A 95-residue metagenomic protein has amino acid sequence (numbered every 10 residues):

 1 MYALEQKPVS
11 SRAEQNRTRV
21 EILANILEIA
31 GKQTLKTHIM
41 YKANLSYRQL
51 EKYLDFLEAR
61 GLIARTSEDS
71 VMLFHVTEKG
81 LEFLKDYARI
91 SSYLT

Functional and structural regions predicted by a protein language model:
M1-A24: Short alpha-helical segments that sit at the start of domains
E21-E28, E82: Pre-recognition alpha-helix immediately N-terminal to the DNA-recognition helix within helix-turn-helix or winged-helix
A30-L35: Short capping segments at the starts of secondary-structure elements
H38-K42: A short acidic, leucine-rich amphipathic alpha-helix
L45-A59: Short amphipathic alpha-helical interaction segments
E58-E68: A short, conserved structural fragment
S70-K85: Basic, amphipathic "hinge/linker" alpha-helix immediately C-terminal to the N-terminal HTH DNA-binding motif
L81-T95: Short, amphipathic alpha-helical interaction segments positioned at domain boundaries
